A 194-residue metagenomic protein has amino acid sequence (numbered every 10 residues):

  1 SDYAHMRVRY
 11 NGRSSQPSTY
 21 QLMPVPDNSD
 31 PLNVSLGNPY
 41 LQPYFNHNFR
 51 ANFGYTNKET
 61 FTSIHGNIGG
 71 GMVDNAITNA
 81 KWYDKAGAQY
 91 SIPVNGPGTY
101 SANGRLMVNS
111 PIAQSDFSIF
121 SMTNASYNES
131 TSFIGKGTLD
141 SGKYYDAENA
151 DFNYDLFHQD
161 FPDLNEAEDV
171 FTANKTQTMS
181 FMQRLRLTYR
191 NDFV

Functional and structural regions predicted by a protein language model:
S1-V194: Exposed, low-structure sequence patches enriched in small/polar residues
